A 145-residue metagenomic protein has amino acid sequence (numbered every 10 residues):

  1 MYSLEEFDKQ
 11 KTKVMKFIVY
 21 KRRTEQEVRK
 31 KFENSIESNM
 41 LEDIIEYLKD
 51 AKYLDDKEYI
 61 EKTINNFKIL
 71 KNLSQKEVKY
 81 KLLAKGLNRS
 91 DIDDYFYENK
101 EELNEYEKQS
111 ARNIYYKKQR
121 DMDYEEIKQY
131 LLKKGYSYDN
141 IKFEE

Functional and structural regions predicted by a protein language model:
M1-E145: An alpha-helical, amphipathic repeat domain used for nucleic-acid recognition, typified by the mTERF helical solenoid
